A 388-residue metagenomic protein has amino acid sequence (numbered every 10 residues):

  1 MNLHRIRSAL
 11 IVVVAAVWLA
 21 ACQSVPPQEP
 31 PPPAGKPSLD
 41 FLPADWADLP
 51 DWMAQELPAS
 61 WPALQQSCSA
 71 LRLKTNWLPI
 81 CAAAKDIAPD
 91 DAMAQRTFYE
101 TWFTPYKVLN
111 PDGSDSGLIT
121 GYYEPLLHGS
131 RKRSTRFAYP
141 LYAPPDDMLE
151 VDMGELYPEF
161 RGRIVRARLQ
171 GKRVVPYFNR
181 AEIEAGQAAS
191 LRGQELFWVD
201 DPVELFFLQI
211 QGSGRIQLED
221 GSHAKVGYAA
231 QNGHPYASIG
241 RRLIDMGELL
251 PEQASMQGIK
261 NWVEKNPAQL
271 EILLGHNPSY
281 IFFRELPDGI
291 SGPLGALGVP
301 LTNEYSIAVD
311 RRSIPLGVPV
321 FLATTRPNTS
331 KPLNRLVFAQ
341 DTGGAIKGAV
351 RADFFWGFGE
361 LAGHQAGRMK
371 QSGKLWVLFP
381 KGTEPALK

Functional and structural regions predicted by a protein language model:
N2-L10: Bacterial N-terminal signal peptides that target proteins for export
S8, A20-A21, P62, P79 (+1 more regions): Active-site-proximal helix/loop capping residues that flank conserved catalytic or ligand/cofactor
V12, A34, L39, S114-S116 (+8 more regions): A generic structural signal for short, non-catalytic loop/turn and secondary-structure boundary residues
A15-A16, K74, P332: Residue-level signal for mature regions of secreted extracellular proteins and peptides
A16-D40: Bacterial Sec signal peptide processing site at the extreme N-terminus
C22-P26, L42, M53-A59, A70 (+1 more regions): C-terminal soluble interaction/assembly domains
D40-P287: Secretory/export targeting leaders with adjacent low-complexity proregions
